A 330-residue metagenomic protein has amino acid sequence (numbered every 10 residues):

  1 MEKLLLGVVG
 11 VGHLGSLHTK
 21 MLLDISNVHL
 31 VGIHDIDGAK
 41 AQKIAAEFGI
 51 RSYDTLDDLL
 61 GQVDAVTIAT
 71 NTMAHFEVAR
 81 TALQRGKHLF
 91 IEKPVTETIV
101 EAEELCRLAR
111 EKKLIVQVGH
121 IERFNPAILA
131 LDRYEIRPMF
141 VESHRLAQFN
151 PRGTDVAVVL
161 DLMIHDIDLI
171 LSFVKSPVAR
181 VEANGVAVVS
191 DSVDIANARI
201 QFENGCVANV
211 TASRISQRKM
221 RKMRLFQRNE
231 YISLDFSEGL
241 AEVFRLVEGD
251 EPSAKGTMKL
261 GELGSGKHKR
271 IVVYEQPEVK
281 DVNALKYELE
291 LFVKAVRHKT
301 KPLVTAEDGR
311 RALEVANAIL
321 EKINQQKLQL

Functional and structural regions predicted by a protein language model:
M1-F48, I170: N-terminal Rossmann-like dinucleotide-binding module
H18, F48-C106: Beta-loop-alpha module in the N-terminal Rossmann-like domain of NAD(P)-dependent dehydrogenases, especially those
I50, R85-K87, K112-I115, C206: A short helix->loop->beta-strand "cap" motif at the edges of active sites that frequently abuts
D54, I91, V116-V118, E142 (+1 more regions): Hydrophobic residues in well-ordered beta-strands that form the structural core
A65-T67, Y287-L330: C-terminal helix-rich "cap/oligomerization" subdomain common to oxidoreductases
T96-G153: A contiguous active-site-proximal alpha/beta segment in oxidoreductase catalytic domains
G119-P126, F149-R180, V193-D194, G309: Mid-domain beta-loop-alpha active-site segment that forms a flexible, acidic cofactor/metal-binding surface
I167-F244, V279-K299: Contiguous beta-strand/loop segments that form the cofactor/metal-binding neighborhood of enzyme cores
